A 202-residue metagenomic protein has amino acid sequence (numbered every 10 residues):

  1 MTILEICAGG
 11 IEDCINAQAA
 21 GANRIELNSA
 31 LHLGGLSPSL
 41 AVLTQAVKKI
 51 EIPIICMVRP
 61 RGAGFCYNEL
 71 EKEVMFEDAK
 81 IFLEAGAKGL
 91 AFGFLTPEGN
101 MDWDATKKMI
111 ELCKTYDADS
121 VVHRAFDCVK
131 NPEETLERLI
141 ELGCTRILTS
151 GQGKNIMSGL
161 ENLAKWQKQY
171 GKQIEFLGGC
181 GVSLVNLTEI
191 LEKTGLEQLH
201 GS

Functional and structural regions predicted by a protein language model:
M1-I25, A30-S37: N-terminal pre-domain/capping segments
T2-A8, I25-L27, I54-V58, L90-F92 (+4 more regions): Hydrophobic faces of well-ordered beta-strands that scaffold small-molecule active sites in alpha/beta enzyme cores
G9-A20, C66-K80, D127-L142, L163-F176 (+1 more regions): Catalytic cores of alpha/beta
G10-E12, S29-L31, P60-G62, T96-E98 (+3 more regions): Active-site-proximal loop/turn and secondary-structure-junction residues that shape catalytic pockets, frequently
A19, K48-K49, E84, E111 (+3 more regions): Residues at the C-terminal ends
N23-L36, I81-E98, L142-M157, T194-S202: Glycine-rich phosphate-binding active-site loops on the catalytic face of alpha/beta enzymes
G35-G62, M101-R124, S158-L184: Alpha-helix-loop-beta-strand connector modules within alpha/beta enzyme cores
G86-G143: Hydrophobic, well-structured mid-protein blocks that either form specific transmembrane helices
